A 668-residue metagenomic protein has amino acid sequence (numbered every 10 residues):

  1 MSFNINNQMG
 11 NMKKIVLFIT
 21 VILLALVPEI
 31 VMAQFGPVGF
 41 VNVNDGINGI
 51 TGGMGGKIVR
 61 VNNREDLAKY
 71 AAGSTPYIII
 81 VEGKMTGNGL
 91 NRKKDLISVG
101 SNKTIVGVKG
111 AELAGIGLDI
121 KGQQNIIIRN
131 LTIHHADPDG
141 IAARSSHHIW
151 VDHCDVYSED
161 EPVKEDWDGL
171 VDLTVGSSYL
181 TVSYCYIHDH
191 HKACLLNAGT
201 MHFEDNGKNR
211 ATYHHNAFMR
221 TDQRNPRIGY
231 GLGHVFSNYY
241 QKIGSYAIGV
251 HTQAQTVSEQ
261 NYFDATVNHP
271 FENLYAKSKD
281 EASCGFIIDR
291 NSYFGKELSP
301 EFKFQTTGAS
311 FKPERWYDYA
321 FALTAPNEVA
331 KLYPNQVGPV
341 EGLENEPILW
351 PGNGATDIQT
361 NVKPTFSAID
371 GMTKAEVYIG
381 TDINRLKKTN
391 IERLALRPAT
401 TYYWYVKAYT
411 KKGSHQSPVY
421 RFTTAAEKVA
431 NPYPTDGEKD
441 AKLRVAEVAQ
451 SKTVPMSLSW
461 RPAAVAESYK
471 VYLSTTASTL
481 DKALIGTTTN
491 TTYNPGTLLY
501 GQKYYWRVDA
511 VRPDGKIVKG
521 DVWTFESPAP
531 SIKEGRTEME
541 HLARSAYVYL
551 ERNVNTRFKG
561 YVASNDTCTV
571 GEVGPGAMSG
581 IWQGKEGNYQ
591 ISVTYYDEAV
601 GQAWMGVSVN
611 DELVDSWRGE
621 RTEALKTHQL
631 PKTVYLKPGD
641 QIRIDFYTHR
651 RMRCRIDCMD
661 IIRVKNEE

Functional and structural regions predicted by a protein language model:
A68-P76, T86-T104, E112-N130, H134-H147 (+2 more regions): Extracellular beta-strand-rich solenoid/capping regions of secreted or surface-exposed proteins that bind or remodel
N102, G107-K109, Q124-H135, H147-E161 (+6 more regions): Right-handed parallel beta-helix
R227-L343: Extracellular beta-rich repeat passengers
E376-P398, K470-L499, V518-G520: Recognizes extended acidic, P/S/T-rich segments that occur within or adjacent to Ig-like beta-sandwich modules
K412-A426, P513-A529: Extracellular fibronectin type III
P528-E668: Extracytoplasmic
